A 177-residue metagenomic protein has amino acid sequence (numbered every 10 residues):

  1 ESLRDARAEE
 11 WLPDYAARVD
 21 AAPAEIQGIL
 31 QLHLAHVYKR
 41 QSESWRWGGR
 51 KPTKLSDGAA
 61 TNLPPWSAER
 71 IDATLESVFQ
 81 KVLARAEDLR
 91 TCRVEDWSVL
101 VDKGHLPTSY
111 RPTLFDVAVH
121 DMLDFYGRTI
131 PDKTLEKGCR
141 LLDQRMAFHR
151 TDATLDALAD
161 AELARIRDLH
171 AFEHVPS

Functional and structural regions predicted by a protein language model:
E1-S177: Extracytoplasmic/secretory-pathway proteins
